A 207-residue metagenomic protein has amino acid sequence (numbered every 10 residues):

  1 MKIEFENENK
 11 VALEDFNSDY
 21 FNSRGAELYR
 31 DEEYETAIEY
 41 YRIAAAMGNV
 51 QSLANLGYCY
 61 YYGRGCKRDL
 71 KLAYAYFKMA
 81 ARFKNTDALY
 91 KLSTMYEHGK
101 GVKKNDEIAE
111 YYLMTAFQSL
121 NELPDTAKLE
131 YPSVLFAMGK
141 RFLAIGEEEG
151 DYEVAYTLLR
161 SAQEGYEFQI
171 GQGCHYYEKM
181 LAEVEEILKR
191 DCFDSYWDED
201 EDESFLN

Functional and structural regions predicted by a protein language model:
K2-E8, R141, G165-N207: Terminal, low-structured helical/coil segments at or just beyond the last alpha-helical repeat
E4-Y20, D125-A127: TPR-adjacent "capping" and linker segments in tetratricopeptide-repeat scaffold/adaptor proteins
F16-N17, M47-V50, Y62-R64, D69 (+10 more regions): Short helix-capping/linker turns of helical repeat alpha-solenoids
F16-T36, I43: Alpha-helical segment of the N-proximal tetratricopeptide repeat
F21-Y29, N55-Y62, L89-H98, L135-A144: Hydrophobic face of amphipathic alpha-helices that form TPR/SEL1-like repeat modules and related alpha-solenoid
